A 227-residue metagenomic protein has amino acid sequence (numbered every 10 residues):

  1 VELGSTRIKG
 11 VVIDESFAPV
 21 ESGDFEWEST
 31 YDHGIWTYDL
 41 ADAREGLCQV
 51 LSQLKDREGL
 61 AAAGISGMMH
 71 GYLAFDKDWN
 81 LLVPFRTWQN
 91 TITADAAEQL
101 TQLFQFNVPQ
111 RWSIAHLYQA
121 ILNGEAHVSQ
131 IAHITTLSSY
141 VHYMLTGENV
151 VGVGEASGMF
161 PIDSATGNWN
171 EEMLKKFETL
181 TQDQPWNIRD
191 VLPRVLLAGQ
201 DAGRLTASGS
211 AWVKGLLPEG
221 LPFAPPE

Functional and structural regions predicted by a protein language model:
V1-V20, A62-S66, G71-F75: Gly/Thr-rich phosphate-binding beta-strand-loop-beta motif of the actin/hexokinase/Hsp70
I13, F25-E26, T87: Residue-level structural signal for beta-strand termini and adjacent loop
E21-G59, Q105: N-terminal phosphate-binding loop and adjacent alpha-helix
S52-E227: Glycine-rich phosphate-binding/catalytic subdomain of phosphoryl-transfer and nucleotide/sugar-phosphate-processing
